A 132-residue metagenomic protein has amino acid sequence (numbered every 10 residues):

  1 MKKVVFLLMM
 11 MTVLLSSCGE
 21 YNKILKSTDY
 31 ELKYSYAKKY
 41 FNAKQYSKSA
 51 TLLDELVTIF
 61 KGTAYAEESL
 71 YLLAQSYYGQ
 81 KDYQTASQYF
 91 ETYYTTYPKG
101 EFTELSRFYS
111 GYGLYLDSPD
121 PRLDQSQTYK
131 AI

Functional and structural regions predicted by a protein language model:
V4-L7, L14-I132: Acidic, polar-rich low-complexity tracts and alpha-helical solenoid repeat scaffolds
